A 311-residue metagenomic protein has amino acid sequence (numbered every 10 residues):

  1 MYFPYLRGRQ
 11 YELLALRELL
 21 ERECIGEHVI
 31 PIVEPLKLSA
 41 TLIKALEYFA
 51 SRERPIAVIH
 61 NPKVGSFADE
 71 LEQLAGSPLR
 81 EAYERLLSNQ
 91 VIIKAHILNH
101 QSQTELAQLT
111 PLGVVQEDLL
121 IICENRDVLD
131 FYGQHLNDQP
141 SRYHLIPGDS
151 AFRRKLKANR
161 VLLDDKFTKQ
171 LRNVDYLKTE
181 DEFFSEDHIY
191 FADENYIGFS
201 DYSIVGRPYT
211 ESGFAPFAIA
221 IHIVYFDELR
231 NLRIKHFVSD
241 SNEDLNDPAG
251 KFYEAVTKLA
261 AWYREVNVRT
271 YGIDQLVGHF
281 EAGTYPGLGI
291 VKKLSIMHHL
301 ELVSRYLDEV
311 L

Functional and structural regions predicted by a protein language model:
M1-E27, S39: N-terminal basic/disordered segments at the start of proteins
Y11, P35-A40, P62-A68, N99-E105 (+2 more regions): Short acidic, S/G/P-rich loop/turn micro-motifs used as interaction or catalytic elements
A15-L20, T41-Y48, E105-T110, F131-H135: A short acidic, amphipathic alpha-helical/loop segment
P31: Conserved, mostly hydrophobic/aromatic
A50-Q116: A broadly used, surface-exposed interaction patch
Q103-D138: Internal, conserved structured core segments that host functional sites
D130-Q275: Long, charge-rich C-terminal accessory regions
T257-L311: Charge-biased C-terminal accessory regions appended to nucleic-acid-, cytoskeletal NTPase
